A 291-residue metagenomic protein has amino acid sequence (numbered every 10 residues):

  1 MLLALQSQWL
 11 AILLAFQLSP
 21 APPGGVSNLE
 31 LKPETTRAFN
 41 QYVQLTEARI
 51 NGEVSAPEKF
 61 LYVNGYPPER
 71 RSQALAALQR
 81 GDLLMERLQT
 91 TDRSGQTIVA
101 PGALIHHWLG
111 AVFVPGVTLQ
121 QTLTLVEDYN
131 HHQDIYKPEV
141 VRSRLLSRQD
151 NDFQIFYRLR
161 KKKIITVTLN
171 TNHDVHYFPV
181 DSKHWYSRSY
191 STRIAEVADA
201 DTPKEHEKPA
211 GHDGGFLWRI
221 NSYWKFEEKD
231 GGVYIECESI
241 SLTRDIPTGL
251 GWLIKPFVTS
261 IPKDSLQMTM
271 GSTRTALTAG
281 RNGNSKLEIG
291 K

Functional and structural regions predicted by a protein language model:
L2-S19: Bacterial N-terminal signal peptides
S19-G25: Long, low-complexity intrinsically disordered segments that are proline/alanine-rich with interleaved serine/threonine
G25-G290: Eukaryotic helix-grip
